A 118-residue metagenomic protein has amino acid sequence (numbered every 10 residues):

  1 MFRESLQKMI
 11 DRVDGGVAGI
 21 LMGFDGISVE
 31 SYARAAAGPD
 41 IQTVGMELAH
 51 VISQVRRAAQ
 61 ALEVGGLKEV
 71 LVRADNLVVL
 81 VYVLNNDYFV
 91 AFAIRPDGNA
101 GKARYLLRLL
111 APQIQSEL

Functional and structural regions predicted by a protein language model:
M1-L118: Non-catalytic interaction/Regulatory regions outside core domains
